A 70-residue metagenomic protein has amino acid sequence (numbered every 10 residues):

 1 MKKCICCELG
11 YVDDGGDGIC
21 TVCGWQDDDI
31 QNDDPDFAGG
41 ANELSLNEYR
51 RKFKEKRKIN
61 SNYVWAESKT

Functional and structural regions predicted by a protein language model:
M1, D17: Residues immediately within or flanking Cys/His clusters that coordinate Zn2+ in small zinc-binding modules
K2-I5, Q31-P35: Generic, low-specificity signal for short hydrophobic/alpha-helical stretches with a mild N-terminal bias, encompassing
C4-C7, C20-C23: Short cysteine-rich clusters marking metal-coordination/redox-active sites
G10-V12, D27: Cys/His-rich microdomains that often coordinate metals
C23-W25, G39: Short, low-complexity, polar/charged sequence segments that are solvent-exposed and flexible
W25-Q31: Short Cys/His-rich micro-motifs in 6-15 aa windows
N32-T70: Short, intrinsically disordered terminal segments enriched in charged and Pro/Gly residues
